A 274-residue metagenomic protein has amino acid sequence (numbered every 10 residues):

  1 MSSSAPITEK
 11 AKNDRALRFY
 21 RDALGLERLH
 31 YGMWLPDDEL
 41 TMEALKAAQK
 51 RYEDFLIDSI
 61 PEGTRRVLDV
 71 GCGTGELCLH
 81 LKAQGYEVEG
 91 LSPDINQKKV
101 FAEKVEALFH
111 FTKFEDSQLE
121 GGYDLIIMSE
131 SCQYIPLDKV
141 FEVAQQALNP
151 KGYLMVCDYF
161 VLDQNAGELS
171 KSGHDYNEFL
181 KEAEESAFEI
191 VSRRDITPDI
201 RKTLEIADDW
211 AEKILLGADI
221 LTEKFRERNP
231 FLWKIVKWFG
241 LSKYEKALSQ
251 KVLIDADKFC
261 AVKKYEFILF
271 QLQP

Functional and structural regions predicted by a protein language model:
M1-P36: N-terminal, positively charged/glycine-rich alpha-helical extensions of SAM-dependent methyltransferases
K46-G63: Conserved alpha-helix/loop element of class I SAM-dependent methyltransferases that forms part of the SAM/SAH-binding
L68-D116: Class I SAM-dependent methyltransferase SAM/SAH-binding core
S117-I126: A short acidic, Gly/Pro-enriched loop at the edge of an enzyme's catalytic core that lines a small-molecule cofactor
L125-L137: A short SAM/SAH-binding and catalytic strip from SAM-dependent methyltransferases
K139-Y153: A short glycine-rich, Lys/Arg-flanked "PGG" loop and its adjoining helix->strand segment in the class I
G167-D257: Substrate-binding/catalytic lobe of Class I Rossmann-like enzymes that use SAM or dcSAM, i.e., the mid-to-C-terminal
